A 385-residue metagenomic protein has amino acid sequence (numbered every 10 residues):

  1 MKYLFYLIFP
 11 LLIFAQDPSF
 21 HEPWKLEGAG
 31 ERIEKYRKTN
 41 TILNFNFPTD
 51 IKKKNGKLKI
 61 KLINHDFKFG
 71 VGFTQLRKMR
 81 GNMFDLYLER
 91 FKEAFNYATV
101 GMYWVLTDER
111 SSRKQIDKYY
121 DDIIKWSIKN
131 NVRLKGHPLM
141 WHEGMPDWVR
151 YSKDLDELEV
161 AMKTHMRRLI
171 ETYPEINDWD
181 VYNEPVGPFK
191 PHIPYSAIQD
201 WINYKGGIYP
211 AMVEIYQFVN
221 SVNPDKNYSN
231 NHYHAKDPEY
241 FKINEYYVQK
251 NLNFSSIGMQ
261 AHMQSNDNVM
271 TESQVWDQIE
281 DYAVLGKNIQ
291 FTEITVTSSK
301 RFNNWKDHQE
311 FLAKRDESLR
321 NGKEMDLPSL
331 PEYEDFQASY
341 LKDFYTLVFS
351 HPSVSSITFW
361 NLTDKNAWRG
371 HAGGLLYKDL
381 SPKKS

Functional and structural regions predicted by a protein language model:
Y3-I13: Sec-dependent N-terminal signal peptides
Q16-L76, E109-R110, K135, V149 (+4 more regions): Beta-strand-rich domain onsets/edges
E34, D180, P185-F218, Q274-G286 (+1 more regions): Aromatic-rich peripheral "rim/lid" segments of glycoside hydrolase catalytic domains that contact and position glycan
Y36-K38, I42, K59-L106, I124 (+1 more regions): An acidic-aromatic substrate-binding cleft motif
D66-G70, Y97-T99, N131-K135, I176-D180 (+4 more regions): Structural preference for beta-strand elements that scaffold enzyme active sites
T74-D85, E89, A197-R320: Noncatalytic carbohydrate-binding groove/subsite architecture in carbohydrate-active enzymes
L76-K92, E157-L169, D237-Y247, A338-L347: Short, acidic/polar
E93, Y97-S111, K118-N227, Y233: Substrate-binding cleft and catalytic face of glycoside hydrolase catalytic domains, especially the flexible beta-alpha
